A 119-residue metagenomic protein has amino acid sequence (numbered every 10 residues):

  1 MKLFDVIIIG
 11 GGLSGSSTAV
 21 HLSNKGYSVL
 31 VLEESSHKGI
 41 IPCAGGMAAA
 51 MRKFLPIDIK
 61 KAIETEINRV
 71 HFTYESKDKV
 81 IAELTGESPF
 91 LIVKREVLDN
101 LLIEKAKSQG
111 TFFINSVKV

Functional and structural regions predicted by a protein language model:
M1-S14, L30: Beta1/beta-strand and adjacent pyrophosphate-binding region of the FAD-binding site in flavoprotein oxidoreductases
I7, V20-P42: Glycine-rich FAD pyrophosphate-binding loop
G11, H37, S88-F90: Flexible, glycine/proline-enriched loop segments at strand-loop-helix junctions that form or flank small-ligand binding
G12, G26, G110: Conserved functional loop/turn residues at catalytic and ligand-binding sites
S17: Phosphate-binding Walker
V20, N24, K53, E104 (+1 more regions): Short, well-ordered alpha-helices that flank and scaffold nucleotide-derived cofactor binding pockets
E34-S76: N-terminal FAD cofactor-binding segment of flavoenzymes
E66, F72-V119: Conserved N-terminal helical subregion
